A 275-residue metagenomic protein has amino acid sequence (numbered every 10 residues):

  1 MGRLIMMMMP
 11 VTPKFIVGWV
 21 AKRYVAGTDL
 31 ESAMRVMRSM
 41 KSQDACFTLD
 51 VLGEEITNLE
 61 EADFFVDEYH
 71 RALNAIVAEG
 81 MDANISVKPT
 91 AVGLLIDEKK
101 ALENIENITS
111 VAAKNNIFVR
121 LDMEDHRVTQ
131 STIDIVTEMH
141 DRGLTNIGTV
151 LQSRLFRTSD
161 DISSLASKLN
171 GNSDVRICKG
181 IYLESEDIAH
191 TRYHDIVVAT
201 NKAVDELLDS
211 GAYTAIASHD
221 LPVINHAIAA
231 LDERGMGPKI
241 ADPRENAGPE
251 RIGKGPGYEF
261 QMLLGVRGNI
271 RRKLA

Functional and structural regions predicted by a protein language model:
M1-A275: Positively charged, amphipathic and often flexible ligand-engagement surfaces
